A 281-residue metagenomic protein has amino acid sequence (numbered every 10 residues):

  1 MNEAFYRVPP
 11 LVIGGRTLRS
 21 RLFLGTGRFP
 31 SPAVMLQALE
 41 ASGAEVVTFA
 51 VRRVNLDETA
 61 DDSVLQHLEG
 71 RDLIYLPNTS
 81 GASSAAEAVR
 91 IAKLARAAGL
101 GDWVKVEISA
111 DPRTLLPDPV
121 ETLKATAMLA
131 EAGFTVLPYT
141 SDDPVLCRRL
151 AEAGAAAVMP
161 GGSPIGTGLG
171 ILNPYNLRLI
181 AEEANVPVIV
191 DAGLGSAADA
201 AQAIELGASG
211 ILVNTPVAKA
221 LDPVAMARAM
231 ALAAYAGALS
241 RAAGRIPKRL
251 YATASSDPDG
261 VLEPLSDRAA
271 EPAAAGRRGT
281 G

Functional and structural regions predicted by a protein language model:
M1-N2: Intrinsically disordered, low-complexity regions enriched in acidic/Ser/Thr/Pro/Gln residues
Y6-I13, T26-F49, E58-Y75, A82-G281: Alpha/beta enzyme core
G15-L22: Conserved SET/PR-domain catalytic core that frames the SAM/AdoMet-binding pocket
R52: Non-catalytic, usually N-terminal nucleic-acid engagement modules in DNA/RNA processing proteins
